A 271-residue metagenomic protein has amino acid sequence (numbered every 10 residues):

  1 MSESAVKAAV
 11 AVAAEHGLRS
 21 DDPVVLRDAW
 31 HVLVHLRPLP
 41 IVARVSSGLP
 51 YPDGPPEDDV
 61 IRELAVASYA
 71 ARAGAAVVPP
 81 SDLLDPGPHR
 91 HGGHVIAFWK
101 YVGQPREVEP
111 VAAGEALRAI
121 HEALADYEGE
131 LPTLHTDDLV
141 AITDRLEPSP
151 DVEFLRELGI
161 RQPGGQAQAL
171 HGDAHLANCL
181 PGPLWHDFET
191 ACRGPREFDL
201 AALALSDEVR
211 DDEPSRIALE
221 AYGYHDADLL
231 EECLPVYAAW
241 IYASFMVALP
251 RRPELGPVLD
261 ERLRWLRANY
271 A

Functional and structural regions predicted by a protein language model:
S2, V6-A9, R44-G92, V108-I120: A conserved alpha-helical element in kinase catalytic cores
S4-V10, A125-G172, N269: An alpha-helical support segment within catalytic cores of ATP-dependent transferases
H16-R37: ATP-binding glycine-rich phosphate-binding loop
W30-R37, I41-R44, L158-L200: Active-site acidic catalytic loop and adjacent metal/ATP-binding pocket of ATP-dependent phosphoryl transfer enzymes
S47, T133-A141, R145, E213 (+1 more regions): ATP/Mg2+ or Mg2+-diphosphate-binding catalytic cores that bind nucleotide phosphates or diphosphates via glycine-rich
G92-Q104: Conserved short submotifs of the Hanks-type protein kinase catalytic core that shape the nucleotide-binding pocket
V102-P132: Conserved kinase catalytic-core helix
E197-D226, V236-P253: Active-site activation/catalytic loop segments of kinase-like enzymes and analogous catalytic loops in related
